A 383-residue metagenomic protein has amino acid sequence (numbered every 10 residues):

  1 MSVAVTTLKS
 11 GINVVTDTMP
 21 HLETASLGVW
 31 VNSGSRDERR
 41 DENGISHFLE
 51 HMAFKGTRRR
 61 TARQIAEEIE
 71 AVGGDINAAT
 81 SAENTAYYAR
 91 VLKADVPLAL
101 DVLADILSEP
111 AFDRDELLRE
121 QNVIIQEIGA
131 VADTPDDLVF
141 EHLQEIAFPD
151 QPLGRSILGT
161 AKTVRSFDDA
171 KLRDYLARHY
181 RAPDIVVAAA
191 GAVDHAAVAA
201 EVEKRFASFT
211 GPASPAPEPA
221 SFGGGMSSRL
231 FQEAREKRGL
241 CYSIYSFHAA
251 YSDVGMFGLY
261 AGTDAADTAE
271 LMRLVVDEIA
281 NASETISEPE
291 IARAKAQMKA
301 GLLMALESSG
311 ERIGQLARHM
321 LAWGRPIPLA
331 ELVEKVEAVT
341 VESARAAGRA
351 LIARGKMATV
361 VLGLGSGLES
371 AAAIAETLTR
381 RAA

Functional and structural regions predicted by a protein language model:
V3, T7, V15-T18, A62-P219 (+1 more regions): Charge-rich, well-structured scaffold segments of protease-associated domains
G11, T18-I69, L143, Y180 (+2 more regions): Active/ligand-binding-proximal structured segments within catalytic/core domains that scaffold catalytic residues
D37-G44, F222, M226, T263-D267 (+1 more regions): Short alpha-helix boundary/capping segments
R229-K237: Short amphipathic alpha-helix segments
